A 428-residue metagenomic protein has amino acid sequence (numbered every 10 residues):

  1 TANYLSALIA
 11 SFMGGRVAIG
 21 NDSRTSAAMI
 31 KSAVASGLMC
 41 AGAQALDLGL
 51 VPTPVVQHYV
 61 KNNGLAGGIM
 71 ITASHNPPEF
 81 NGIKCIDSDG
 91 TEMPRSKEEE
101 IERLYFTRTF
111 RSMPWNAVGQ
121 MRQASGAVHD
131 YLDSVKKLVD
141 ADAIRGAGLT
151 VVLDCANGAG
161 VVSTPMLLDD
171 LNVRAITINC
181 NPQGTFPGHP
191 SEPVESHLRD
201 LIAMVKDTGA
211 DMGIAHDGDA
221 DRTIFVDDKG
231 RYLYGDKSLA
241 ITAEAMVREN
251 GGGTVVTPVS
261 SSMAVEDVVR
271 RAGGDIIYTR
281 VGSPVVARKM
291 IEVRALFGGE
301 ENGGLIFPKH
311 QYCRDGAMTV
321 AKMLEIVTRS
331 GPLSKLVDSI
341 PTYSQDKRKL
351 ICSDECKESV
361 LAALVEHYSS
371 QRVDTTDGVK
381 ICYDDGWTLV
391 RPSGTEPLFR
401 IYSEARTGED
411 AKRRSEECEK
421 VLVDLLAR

Functional and structural regions predicted by a protein language model:
T1-S36, C40-G42, A66, Q120-V151: An N-terminal, well-structured beta->alpha segment
N3-A10, A35, M39, Q57 (+10 more regions): Predominant activation on well-ordered alpha-helical scaffold segments within soluble catalytic domains
Y4, N81-T208: Gly/Ser/Thr-enriched, mixed-charge loops and adjacent short helices that form phosphate/oxyanion-binding elements
A7, R16-F80, M166-V226: N-terminal small/polar loop signature for handling phosphorylated ligands or for N-terminal nucleophile
P94, T177-N179, R231-N250, S283 (+1 more regions): Gly/Ser/Thr-rich active-site loops/lids in small-molecule metabolic enzymes that frequently grip phosphoryl groups
E99-D133, K137, D228-E301, I306: Proline/glycine-rich low-complexity loops and linkers
M212, N250-R428: Phosphate-binding and adjacent anionic-ligand microenvironments
